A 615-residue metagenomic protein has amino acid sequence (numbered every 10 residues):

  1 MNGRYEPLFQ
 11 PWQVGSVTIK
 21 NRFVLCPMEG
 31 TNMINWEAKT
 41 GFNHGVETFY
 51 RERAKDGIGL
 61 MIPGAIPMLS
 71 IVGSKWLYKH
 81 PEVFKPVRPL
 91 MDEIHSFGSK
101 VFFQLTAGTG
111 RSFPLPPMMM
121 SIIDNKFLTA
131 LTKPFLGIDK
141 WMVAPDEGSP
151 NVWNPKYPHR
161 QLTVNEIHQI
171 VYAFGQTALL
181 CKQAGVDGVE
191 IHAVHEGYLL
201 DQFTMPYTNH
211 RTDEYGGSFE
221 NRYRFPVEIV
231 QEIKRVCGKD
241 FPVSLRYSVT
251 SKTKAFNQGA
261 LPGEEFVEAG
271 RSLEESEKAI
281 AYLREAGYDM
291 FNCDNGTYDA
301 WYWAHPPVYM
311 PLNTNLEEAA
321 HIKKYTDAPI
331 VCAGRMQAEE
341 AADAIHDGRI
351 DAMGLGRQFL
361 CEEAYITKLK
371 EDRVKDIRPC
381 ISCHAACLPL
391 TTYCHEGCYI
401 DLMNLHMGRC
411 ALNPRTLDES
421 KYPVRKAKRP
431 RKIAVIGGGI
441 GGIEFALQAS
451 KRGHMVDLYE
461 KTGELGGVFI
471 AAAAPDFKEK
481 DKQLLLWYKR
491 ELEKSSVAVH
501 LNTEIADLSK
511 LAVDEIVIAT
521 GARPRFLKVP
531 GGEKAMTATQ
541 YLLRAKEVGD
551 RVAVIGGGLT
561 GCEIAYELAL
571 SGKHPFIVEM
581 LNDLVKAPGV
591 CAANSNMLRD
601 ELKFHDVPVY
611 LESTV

Functional and structural regions predicted by a protein language model:
M1-I436, I440, E444-K451, V456 (+3 more regions): Flavin-dependent oxidoreductase catalytic cores
E29, A473, E579-N582: Short, histidine-centered active-site or binding-site loop motifs used for metal coordination, general acid-base
G98-S99, F241, A328, V497 (+2 more regions): A short helix->loop->beta-strand "cap" motif at the edges of active sites that frequently abuts
I280-R284, A319-K323, A342-I345, K370 (+9 more regions): Generic hydrophobic alpha-helical scaffold/packing signal
H305-M310, P423-R425, P430, A471-Q483 (+3 more regions): Short, contiguous acidic/charged loop-to-helix segments that flank catalytic cores in large enzymes
K323, C332, M336, D343 (+1 more regions): C-terminal structural cap/anchor segments
A427-E460, H500-E515, A519-V529, K534 (+4 more regions): Rossmann-like dinucleotide/flavin-binding elements
G467-V513, A587-S613: N-terminal Rossmann-like dinucleotide/flavin-binding domain of flavoprotein oxidoreductases that bind FAD/FMN
